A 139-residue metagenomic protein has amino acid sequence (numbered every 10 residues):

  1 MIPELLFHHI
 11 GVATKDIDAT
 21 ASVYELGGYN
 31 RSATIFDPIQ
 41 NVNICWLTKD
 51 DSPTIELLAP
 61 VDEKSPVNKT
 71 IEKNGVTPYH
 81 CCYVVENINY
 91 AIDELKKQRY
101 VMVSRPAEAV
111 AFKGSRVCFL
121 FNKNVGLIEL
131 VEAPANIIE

Functional and structural regions predicted by a protein language model:
M1, T34-F36, N43-D50, I55-E56 (+1 more regions): Vicinal oxygen chelate
M1-V42: Long, hydrophobic N-terminal alpha-helical segment
T14-V23, G27-Y29, D62, K73-R116 (+1 more regions): Vicinal oxygen chelate
N68-E72: Short amphipathic alpha-helix with an adjacent loop that forms part of the alpha/beta core around
